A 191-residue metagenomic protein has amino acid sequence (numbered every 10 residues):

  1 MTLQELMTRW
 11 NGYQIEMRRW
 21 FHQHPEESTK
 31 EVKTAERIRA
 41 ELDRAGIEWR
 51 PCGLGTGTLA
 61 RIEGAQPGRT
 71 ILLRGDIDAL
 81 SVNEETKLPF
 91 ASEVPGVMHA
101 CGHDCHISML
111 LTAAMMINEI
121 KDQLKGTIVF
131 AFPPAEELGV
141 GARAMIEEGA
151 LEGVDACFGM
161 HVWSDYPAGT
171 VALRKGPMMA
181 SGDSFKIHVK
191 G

Functional and structural regions predicted by a protein language model:
T2-H99, S108-L111, M115-L124: Acidic/His- and Gly-rich active-site-bordering loop/insert found across diverse amide/peptide-bond hydrolases
T58-L59, L80, K87-M98, C105 (+1 more regions): Histidine/acidic-residue-rich, glycine-tolerant segments that coordinate divalent metal ions
